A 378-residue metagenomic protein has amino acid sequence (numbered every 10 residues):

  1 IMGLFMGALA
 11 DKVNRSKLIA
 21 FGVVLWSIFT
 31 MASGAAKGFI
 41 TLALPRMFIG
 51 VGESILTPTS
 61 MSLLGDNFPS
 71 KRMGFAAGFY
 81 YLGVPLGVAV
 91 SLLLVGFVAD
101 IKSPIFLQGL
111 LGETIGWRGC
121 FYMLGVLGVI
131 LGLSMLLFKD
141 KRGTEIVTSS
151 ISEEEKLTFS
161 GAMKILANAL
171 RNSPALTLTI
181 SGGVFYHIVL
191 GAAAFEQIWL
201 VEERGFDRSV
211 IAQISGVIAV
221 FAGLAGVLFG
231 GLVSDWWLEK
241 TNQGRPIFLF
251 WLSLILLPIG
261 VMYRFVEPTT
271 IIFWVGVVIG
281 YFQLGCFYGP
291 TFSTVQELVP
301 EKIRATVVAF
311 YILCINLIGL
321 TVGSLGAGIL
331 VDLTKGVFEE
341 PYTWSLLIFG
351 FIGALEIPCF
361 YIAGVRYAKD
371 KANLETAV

Functional and structural regions predicted by a protein language model:
I1-F39: Conserved MFS/SLC helix-loop-helix module at the cytosolic interface between two early adjacent transmembrane helices
N14, A35-T41, G52, P69 (+1 more regions): Helix-breaking motifs and short loop linkers at transmembrane-helix boundaries and internal kinks in secondary membrane
K17-M31, R245-V261: Structural signature of the two symmetry-related core transmembrane helices
L44-P85: Cytoplasmic helix-loop-helix junction between adjacent transmembrane helices in 12-TM secondary transporters
Y80-D140: Helix-loop-helix hairpin linking two adjacent transmembrane segments in secondary transporters
L133-K139, L257-V266, L347-V378: Multi-pass alpha-helical transporter architecture, strongest for 12-TM Major Facilitator/SLC carriers used
K141-L178, E203: Juxtamembrane intracellular "pre-TM" segments in multi-pass secondary transporters
A169-G230, L284-Y288, F292, G319-A327: Extracytoplasmic gate region of multi-pass secondary transporters
